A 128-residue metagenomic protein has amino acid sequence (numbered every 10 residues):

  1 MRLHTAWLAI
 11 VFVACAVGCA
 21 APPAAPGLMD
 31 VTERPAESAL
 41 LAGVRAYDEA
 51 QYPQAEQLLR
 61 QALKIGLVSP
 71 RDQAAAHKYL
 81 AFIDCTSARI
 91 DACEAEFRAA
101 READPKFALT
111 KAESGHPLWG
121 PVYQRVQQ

Functional and structural regions predicted by a protein language model:
V13-A36: Bacterial Sec signal peptide processing site at the extreme N-terminus
S69-Q73, E102-L118: Boundary/linker segments of alpha-helical solenoid repeat arrays
